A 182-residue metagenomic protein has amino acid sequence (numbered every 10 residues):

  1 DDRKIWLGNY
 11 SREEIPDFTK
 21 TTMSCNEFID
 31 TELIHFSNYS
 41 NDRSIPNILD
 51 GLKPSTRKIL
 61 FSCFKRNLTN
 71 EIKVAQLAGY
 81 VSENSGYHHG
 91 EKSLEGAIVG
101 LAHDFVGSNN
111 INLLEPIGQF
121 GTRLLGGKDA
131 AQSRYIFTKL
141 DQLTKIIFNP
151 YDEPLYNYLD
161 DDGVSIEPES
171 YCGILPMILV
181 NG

Functional and structural regions predicted by a protein language model:
D1-G182: Conserved phosphate-chemistry cores used by DNA topoisomerases
